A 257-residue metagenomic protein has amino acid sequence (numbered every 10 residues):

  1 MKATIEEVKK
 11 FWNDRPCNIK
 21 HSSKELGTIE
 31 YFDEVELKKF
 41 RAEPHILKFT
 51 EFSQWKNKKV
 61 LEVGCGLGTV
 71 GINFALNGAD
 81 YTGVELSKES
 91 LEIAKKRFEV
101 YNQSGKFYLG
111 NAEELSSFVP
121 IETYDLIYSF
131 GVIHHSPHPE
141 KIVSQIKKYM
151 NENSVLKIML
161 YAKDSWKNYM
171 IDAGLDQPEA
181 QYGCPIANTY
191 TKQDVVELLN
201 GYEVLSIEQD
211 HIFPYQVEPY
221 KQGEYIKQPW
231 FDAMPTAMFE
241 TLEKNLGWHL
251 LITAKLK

Functional and structural regions predicted by a protein language model:
M1-K56: Conserved class I S-adenosyl-L-methionine
K59-V63, L67-L115: Class I SAM-dependent methyltransferase SAM/SAH-binding core
L115-E122: Short amphipathic alpha-helix with an adjacent loop that forms part of the alpha/beta core around
Y128: A conserved beta-strand element that flanks and buttresses the S-adenosyl-L-methionine
G131-V132: Short catalytic micro-motifs in class I SAM-dependent methyltransferases
E140-V155: A short glycine-rich, Lys/Arg-flanked "PGG" loop and its adjoining helix->strand segment in the class I
V155-E179: Conserved class I S-adenosyl-L-methionine
I171-E179, Q193-E197, L205-K257: A C-terminal cap/extension of S-adenosyl-L-methionine-dependent methyltransferases that defines the acceptor-substrate
